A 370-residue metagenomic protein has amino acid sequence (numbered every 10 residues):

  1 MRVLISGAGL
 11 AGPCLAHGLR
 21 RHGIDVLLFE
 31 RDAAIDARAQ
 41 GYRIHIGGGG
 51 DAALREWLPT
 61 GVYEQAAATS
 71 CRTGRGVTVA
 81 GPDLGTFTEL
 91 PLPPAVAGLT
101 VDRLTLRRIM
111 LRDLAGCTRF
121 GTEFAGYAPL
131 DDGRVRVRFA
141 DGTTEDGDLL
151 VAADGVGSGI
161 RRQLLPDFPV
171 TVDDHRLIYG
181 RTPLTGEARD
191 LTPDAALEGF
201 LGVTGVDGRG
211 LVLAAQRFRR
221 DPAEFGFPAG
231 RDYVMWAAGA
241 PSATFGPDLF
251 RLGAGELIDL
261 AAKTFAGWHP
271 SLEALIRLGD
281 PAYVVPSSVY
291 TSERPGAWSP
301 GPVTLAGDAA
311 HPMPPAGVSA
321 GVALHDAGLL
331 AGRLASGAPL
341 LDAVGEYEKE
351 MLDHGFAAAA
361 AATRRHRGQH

Functional and structural regions predicted by a protein language model:
M1-V3: Extreme N-terminal starter segment of soluble prokaryotic enzymes
I5-D25, F29-D32, V151-A152, I178 (+4 more regions): Conserved mid-domain beta->alpha element of the FAD-binding
L15, R38, P129-L130, I160-Q163 (+1 more regions): Short glycine-/acidic-enriched loop or helix-start segments at secondary-structure transitions that form or flank
A33-A53: Conserved N-terminal glycine-rich FAD pyrophosphate-binding loop of Rossmann-like flavoproteins
R38-Y42, L249-L252, A316-S319: Short, solvent-exposed loop/turn segments at secondary-structure boundaries
A39, L58, L164, I276 (+1 more regions): Short, flexible helix/strand-to-coil boundary loops that buttress conserved ligand/catalytic motifs in alpha/beta
G47-P183, G255-A262: Conserved N-terminal helical subregion
T86-D102, Y179-G279: Conserved FAD/dinucleotide-binding core of flavoprotein oxidoreductases
